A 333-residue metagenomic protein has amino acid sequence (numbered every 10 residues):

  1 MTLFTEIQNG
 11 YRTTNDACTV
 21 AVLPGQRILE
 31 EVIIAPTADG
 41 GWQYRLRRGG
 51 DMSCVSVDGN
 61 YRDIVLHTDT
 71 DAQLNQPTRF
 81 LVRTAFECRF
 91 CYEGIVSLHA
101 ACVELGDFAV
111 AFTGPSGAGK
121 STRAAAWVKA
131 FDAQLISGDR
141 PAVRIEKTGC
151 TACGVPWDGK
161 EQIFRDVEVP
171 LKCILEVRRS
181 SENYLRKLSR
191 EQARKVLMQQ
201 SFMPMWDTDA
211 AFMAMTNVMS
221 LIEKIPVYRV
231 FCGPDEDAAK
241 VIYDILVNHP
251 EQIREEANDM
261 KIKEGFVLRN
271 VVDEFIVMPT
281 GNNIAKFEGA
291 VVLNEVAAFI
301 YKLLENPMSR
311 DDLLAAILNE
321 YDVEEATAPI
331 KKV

Functional and structural regions predicted by a protein language model:
M1-S116, A126-I136, P141-K261, V272-I276 (+1 more regions): A noncatalytic interaction/capping subdomain that flanks phosphate/NTP-handling catalytic cores
N15, R48, N270, L303-E305 (+1 more regions): Generic alpha-helical secondary structure signal
K120: Conserved lysine of the Walker
R123: Hydrophobic positions on the alpha1 helix immediately C-terminal to the Walker A/P-loop
E264-F266: Short N-terminal "domain-start" leader segments that mark the transition from disordered tails or signal peptides into
R269-A297: Short alpha-helical segments that sit at the start of domains
K286-V333: Long, charge-rich, low-complexity alpha-helical segments
